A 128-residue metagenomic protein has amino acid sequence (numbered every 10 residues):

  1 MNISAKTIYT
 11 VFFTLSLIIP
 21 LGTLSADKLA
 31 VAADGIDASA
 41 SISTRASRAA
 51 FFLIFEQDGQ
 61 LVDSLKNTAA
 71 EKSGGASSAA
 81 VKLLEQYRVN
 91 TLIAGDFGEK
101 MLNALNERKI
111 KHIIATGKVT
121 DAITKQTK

Functional and structural regions predicted by a protein language model:
N2-K6, F12-K72, I110-K128: Non-catalytic interface/targeting segments
N67-K109: Mid-chain, structured segments of secreted extracytoplasmic proteins
